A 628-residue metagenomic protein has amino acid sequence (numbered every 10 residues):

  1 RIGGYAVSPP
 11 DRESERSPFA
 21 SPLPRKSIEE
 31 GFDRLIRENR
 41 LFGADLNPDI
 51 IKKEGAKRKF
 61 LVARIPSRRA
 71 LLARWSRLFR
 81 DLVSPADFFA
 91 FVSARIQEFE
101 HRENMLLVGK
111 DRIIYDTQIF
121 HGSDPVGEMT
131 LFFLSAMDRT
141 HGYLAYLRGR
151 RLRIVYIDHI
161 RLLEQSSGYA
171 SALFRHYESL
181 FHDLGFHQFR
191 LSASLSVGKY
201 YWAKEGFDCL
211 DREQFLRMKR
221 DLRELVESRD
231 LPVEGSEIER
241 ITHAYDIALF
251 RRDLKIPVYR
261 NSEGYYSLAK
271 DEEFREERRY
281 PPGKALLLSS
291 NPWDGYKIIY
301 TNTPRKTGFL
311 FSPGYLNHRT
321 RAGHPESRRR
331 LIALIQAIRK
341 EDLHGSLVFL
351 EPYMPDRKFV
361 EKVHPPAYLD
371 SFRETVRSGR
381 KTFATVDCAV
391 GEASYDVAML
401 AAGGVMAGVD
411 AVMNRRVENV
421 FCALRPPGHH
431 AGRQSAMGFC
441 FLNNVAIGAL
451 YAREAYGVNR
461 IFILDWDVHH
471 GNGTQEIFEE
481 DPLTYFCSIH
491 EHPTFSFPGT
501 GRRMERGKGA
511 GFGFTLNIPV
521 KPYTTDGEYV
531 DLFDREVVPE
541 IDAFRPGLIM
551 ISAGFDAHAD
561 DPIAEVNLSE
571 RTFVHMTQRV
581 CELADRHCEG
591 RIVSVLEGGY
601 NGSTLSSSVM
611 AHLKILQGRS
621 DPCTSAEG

Functional and structural regions predicted by a protein language model:
G4, F19-V92, R190-P304: Terminal substrate-recognition subdomain of acyl/acetyltransferases
V126-A145, L532-A543: A short, well-ordered alpha-helical element
G142-E164: Conserved acetyl-CoA binding element of GNAT-fold acetyltransferases
Q165-F181: Conserved acetyl-CoA-binding loop-helix of GNAT-fold acetyltransferases
S179-L195: Conserved GNAT acetyl-CoA-binding A-motif
P304-F359: N-terminal low-complexity, Ser/Thr- and acidic-residue-enriched intrinsically disordered segments
R305-L310, L316, D370-G628: A general "terminal functional-core" signal
Y353-R377: Charged, often glycine-rich, active-site loop that binds/positions anionic groups
